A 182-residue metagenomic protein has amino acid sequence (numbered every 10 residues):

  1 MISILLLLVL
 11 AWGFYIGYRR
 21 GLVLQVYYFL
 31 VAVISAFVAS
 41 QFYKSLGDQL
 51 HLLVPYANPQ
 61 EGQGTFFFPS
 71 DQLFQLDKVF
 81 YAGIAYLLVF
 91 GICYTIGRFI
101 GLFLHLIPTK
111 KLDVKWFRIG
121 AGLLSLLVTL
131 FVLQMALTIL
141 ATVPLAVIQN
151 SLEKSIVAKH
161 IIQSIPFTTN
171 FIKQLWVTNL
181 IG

Functional and structural regions predicted by a protein language model:
M1-G182: Alpha-helical transmembrane segments and their juxtamembrane interface "caps" in small multi-pass membrane proteins
